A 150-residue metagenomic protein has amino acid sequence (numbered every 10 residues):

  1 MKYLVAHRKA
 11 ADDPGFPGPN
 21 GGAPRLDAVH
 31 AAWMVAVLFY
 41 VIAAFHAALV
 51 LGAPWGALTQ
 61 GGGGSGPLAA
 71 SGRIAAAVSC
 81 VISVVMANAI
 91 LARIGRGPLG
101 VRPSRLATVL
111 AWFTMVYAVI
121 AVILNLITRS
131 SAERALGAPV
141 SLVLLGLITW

Functional and structural regions predicted by a protein language model:
M1-P19: Short, intrinsically disordered terminal tails adjacent to the first/last structured region
F16-A32, A48-A76, R96-G100: Interfacial loop at the N-terminal end of multi-pass membrane proteins
D27-V37, M86-I94: Hydrophobic, membrane-facing alpha-helical anchors
V35-I42, A75-I82, L110-Y117, G137-V140 (+1 more regions): Hydrophobic alpha-helical transmembrane segments of polytopic
A43-A53, S83-I90, L124-T128: C-terminal TM-helix exit segments that contain a strictly Trp-centered aromatic cap at the helix terminus
I90-L124: Mid-chain, well-packed structural core segment of small domains
I120-G137: Membrane-helix boundary connector in multi-pass membrane proteins
L144-W150: Membrane-water interface at the C-terminal end of transmembrane alpha helices
